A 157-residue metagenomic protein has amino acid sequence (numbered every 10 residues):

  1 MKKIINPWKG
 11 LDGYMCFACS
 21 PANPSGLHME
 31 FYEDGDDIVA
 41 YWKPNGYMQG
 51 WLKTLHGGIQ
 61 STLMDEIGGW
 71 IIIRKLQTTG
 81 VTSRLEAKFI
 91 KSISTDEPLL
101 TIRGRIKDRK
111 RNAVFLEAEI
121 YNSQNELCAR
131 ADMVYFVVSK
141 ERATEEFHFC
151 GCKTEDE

Functional and structural regions predicted by a protein language model:
M1-G46, C152, E157: Non-catalytic linker/capping segments at the edges of enzyme domains
M1-P7, S94-D96, K107-E157: HotDog/MaoC-like acyl-thioester-processing domains
N23, D36, V81, D96-P98 (+1 more regions): Residue-level preference for beta-strand/loop junctions
V39-L63: A conserved, well-ordered hydrophobic junction motif at loop->secondary-structure transitions
A40, S83-L85, L100-I102, L116 (+1 more regions): Hydrophobic residues positioned within well-ordered beta-strands of beta-sheet architectures
W42-P44, F89, V137: Hydrophobic residues in beta-strands and at strand termini
I67-T101, I106: Hydrophobic beta-strand-centered segment that forms part of the acyl-chain substrate-binding groove
